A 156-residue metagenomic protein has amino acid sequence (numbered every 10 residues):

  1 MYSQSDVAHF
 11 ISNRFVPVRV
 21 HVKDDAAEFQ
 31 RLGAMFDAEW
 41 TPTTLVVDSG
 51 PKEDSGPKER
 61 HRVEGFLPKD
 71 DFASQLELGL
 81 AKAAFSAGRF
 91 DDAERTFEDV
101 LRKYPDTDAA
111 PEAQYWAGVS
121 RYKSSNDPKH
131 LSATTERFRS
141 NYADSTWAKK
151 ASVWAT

Functional and structural regions predicted by a protein language model:
M1-A27: Thiol-based oxidoreductase modules, predominantly thioredoxin-like and allied folds used for disulfide exchange
M35-L80: Non-catalytic, surface beta->alpha helical segment in thiol-disulfide oxidoreductase systems
R62-D70, V100-P111, S125, R137-S152: Short solvent-exposed coil/turn linkers within tandem alpha-helical repeat scaffolds
Q75-T107, K123, N141: Alpha-helical segment of the N-proximal tetratricopeptide repeat
F85, A117-Y122, A155-T156: Specific register positions within alpha-helical solenoid repeats of the TPR/Sel1-like families, i.e., one
A93, H130-L131: Single-residue signature of alpha-solenoid repeat helices
F97, S132-T135: Inward-facing hydrophobic residues that define packing positions of alpha-helical scaffold repeats
